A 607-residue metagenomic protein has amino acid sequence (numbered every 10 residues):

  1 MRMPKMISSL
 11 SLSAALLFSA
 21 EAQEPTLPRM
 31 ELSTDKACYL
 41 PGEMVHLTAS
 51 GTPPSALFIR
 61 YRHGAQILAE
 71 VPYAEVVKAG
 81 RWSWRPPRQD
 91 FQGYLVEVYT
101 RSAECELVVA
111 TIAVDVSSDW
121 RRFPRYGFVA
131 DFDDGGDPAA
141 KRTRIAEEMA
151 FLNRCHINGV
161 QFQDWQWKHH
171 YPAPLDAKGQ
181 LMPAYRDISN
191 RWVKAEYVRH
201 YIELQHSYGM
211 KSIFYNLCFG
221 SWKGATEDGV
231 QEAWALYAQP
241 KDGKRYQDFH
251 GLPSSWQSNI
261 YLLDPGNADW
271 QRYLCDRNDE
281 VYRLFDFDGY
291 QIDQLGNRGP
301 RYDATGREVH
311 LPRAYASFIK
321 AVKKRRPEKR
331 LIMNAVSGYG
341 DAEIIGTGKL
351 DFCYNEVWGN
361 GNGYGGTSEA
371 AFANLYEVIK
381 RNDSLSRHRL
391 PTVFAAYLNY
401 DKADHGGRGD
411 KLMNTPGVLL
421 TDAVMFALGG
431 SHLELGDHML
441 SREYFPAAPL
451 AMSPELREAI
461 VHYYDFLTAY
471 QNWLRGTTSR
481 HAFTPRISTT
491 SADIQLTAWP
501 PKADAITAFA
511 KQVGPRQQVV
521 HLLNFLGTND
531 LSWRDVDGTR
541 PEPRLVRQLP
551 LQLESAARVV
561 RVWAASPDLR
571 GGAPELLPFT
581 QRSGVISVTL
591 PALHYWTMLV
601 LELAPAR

Functional and structural regions predicted by a protein language model:
A20-F162, N524-N529, G538-V546, P591-R607: Mature N-terminal, pre-catalytic/accessory segment of carbohydrate-active enzymes
S118-R142, F214-F285: Active-site-adjacent "subsite" loops/lids of carbohydrate-active enzymes
D134-G159, W165, H170-D228, R272-Y273 (+1 more regions): Aromatic- and glycine-enriched glycan-recognition loops and surfaces that form the carbohydrate-binding subsites
G136-R154, W270-L284, V336-I344, T415-D422: Short, acidic/polar
Q166-V198, T226-P265, G296-R313: Aromatic- and acidic-residue-enriched carbohydrate-binding clefts of CAZyme catalytic domains
G266-F352, W358-E377, S384-R387: Active-site neighborhood of glycoside hydrolase catalytic domains
Q294, L390-P485, L526: Aromatic/acidic polysaccharide-binding cleft in carbohydrate-active enzymes
I494-A556, T597: Carbohydrate-binding surface patches
